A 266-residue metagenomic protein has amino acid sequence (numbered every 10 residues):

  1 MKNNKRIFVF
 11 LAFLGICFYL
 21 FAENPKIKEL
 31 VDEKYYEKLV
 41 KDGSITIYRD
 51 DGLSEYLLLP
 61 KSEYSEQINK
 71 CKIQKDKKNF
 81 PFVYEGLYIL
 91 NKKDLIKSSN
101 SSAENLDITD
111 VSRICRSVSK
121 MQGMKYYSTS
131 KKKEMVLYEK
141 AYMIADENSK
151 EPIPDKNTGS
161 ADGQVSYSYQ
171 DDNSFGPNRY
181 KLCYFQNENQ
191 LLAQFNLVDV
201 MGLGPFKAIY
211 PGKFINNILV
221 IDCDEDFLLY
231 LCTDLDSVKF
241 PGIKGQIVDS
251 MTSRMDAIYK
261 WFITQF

Functional and structural regions predicted by a protein language model:
M1-F8: Bacterial N-terminal signal peptides that target proteins for export
F13-A22: Hydrophobic h-region of N-terminal signal peptides that target proteins for export in Gram-negative bacteria
N24-D171: Hydrophobic ligand-binding cavity/cleft-lining segments
T158-S168, E188-Q194, L203-G204: Short, hydrophobic/aromatic-rich segments at coil-to-beta transitions
D171, Q186, F195-D199, D224 (+1 more regions): A mature extracytoplasmic/lumenal domain signature
R179-Q186, I215-I221: Hydrophobic/aromatic beta-strand elements that line small-molecule binding cavities or substrate pockets in beta-rich
L203-K244: Beta-strand/loop substructures that line and gate deep hydrophobic ligand-binding cavities in soluble
V238, I243-F266: A conserved amphipathic terminal alpha-helix motif
